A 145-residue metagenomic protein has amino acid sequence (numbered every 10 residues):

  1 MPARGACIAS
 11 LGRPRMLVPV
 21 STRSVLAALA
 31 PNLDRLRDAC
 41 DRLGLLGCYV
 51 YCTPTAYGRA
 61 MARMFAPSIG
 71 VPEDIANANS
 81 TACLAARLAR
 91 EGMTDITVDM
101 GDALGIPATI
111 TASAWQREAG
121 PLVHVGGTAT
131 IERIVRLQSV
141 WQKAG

Functional and structural regions predicted by a protein language model:
M1-G145: Active-site proximal loop and beta-alpha junction motif in alpha/beta enzyme cores
